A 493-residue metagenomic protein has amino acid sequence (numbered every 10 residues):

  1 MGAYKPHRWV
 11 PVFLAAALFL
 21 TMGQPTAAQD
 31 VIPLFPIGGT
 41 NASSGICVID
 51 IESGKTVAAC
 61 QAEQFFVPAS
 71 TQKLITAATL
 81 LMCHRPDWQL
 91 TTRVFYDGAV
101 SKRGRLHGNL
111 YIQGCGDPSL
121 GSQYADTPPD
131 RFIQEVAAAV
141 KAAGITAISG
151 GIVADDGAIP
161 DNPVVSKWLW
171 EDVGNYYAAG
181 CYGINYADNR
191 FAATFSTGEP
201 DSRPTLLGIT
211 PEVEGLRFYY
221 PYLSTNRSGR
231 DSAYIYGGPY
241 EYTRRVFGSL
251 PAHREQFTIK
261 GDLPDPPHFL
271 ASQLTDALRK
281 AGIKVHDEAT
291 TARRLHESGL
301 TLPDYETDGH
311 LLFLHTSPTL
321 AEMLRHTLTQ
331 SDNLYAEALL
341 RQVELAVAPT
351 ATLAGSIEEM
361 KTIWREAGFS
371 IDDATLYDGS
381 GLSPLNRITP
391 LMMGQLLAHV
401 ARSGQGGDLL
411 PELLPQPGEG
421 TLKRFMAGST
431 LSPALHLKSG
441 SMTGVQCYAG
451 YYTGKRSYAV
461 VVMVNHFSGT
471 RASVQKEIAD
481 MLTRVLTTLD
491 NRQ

Functional and structural regions predicted by a protein language model:
G2-F13: Bacterial N-terminal signal peptides that target proteins for export
P11-T21: Bacterial N-terminal signal peptides
T26-F65, D87-T91, Q134-G144: Beta-lactamase-like hydrolase cores
V31-F35, M82-I371, R484-R492: Conserved serine DD-peptidase/penicillin-binding transpeptidase domain and beta-lactam-recognizing active-site
V57-A59, R131, E337-Q493: Small-residue-rich helix-loop
A59-T79: Short active-site loop at a secondary-structure junction that contains or immediately precedes the catalytic residue(s)
Q61-F66, K260, S380-S383: A short glycine/serine-rich beta->alpha loop
